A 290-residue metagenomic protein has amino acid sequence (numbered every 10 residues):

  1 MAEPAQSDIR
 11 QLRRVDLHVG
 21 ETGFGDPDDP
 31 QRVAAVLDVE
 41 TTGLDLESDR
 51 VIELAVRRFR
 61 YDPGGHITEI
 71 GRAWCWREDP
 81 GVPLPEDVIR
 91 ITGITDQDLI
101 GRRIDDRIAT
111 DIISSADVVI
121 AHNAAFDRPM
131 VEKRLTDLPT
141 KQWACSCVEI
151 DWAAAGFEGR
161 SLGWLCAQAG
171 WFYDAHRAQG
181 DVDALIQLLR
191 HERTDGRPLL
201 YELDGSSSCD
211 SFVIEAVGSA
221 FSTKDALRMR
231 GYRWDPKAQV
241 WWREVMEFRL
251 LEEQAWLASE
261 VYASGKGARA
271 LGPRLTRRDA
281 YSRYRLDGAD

Functional and structural regions predicted by a protein language model:
M1-G25, H191-D290: Acidic two-metal-ion nuclease catalytic site recognized across multiple nuclease folds, prominently DnaQ/RNase D-T
M1-Q142, V148, A155-A175, A268-R269: Conserved non-catalytic scaffold segment of RNase H-like nuclease domains
R102, Q179, V240: Residue-level "edge-of-site" marker
D105, V182-D183, R243: Short secondary-structure capping/turn micro-motifs that flank functional sites
I108, L185, M246: Short Asp/Glu-rich motifs
R134, W152, Q168, L188-D195: Active-site catalytic microenvironments for nucleophilic, acid-base chemistry
D174-G180, E215: Alpha-helix N-cap/loop-to-helix boundary motif
G180-L188: Acidic, divalent-metal-coordinating active-site segment for phosphoryl/phosphodiester hydrolysis, typified by short
